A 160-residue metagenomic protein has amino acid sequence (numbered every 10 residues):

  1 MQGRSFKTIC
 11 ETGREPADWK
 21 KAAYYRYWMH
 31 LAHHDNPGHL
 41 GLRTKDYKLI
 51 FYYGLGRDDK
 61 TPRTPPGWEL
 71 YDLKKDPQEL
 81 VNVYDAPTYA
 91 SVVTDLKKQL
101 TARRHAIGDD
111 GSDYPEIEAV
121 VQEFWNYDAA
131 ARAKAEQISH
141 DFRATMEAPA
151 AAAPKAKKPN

Functional and structural regions predicted by a protein language model:
M1-L42, N82, Y89-K98, S112-P115: Polar, surface-exposed loop/tail segments that function as active-site lids or cofactor/substrate-recognition elements
A23, I50, K157-N160: Residue-level detector of intrinsically disordered/flexible regions characterized by low predicted structural confidence
M29, I50, D72: A contiguous binding-surface segment within folded domains or other stable secondary-structure elements
H39-E69: Low-complexity, glycine/alanine/valine/leucine- and proline-rich hydrophobic stretches
D76: Intrinsically disordered, low-complexity polar regions and short flexible loop motifs
V83-N160: Long, internal low-complexity/basic segments
